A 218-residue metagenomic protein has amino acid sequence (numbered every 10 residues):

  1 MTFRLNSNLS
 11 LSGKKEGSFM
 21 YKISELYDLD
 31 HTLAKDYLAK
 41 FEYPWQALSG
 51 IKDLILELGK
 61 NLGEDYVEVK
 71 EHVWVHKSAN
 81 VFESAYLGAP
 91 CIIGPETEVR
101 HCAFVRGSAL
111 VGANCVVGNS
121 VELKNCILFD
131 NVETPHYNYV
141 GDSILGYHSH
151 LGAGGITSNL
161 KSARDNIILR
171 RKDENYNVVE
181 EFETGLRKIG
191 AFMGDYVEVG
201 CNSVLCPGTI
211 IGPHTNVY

Functional and structural regions predicted by a protein language model:
M1-H72, T209, P213-H214: Terminal amphipathic alpha-helical/low-complexity segments used for targeting or macromolecular assembly
Y37, C102, N202: Flexible, glycine/proline-enriched loop segments at strand-loop-helix junctions that form or flank small-ligand binding
Y43, A79, T97, C126: Conserved hydrophobic/aromatic pocket- or pore-lining residues that grip, position, or stack substrates in active sites
G59, A85-I93, V99-M193: Flexible, glycine/small-residue-enriched loop-and-beta-strand segment within the central core of proteins
W74, N80-F82, Y86-G88: Active-site cofactor/substrate anionic-group-binding motifs, chiefly glycine- and Lys/Arg-rich phosphate-binding loops
A191-F192, Y196-V204: Polyanion-binding loop/helix "lid" in catalytic or ligand-binding cores
C201-Y218: C-terminal/domain-terminus segments
